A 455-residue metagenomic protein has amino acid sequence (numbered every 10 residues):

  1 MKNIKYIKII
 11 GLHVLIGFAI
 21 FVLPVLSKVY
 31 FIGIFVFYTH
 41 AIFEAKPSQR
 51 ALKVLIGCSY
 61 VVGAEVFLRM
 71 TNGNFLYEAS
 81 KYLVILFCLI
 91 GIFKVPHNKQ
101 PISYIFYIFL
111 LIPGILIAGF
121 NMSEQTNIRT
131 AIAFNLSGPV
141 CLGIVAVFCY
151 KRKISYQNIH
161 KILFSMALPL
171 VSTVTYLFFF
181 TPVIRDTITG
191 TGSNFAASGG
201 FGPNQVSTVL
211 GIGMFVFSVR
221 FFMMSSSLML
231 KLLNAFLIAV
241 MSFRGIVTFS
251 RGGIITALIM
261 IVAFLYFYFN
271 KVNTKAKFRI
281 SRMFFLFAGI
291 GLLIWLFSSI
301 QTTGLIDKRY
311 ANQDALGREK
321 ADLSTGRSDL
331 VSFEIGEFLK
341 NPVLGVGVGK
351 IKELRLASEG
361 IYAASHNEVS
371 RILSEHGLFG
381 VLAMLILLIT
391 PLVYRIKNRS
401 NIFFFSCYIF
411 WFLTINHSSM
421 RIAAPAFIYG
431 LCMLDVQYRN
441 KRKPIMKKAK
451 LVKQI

Functional and structural regions predicted by a protein language model:
M1-P96, G114-F120, F410: N-terminal signal-anchor transmembrane segment
A19-F31, L68-E78, T130-F134, F201-L210 (+3 more regions): Helix-loop-helix junctions and helix-breaking kinks within/between transmembrane helices of multi-pass membrane
L76-C88, P101-G119, E124-C149, F164-A167 (+1 more regions): Aromatic-anchored transmembrane helix interface
C141-A146, N158-T189, F201-N270: Alpha-helical transmembrane segments of multi-pass inner-membrane proteins
F178-P182, V247-T248, L265-L316, I335-K340: A membrane-periplasm/extracellular boundary helix in multi-pass inner-membrane enzymes that assemble envelope glycans
V262, S374-T414, R442: Hydrophobic transmembrane alpha-helices and their immediate junctions
N312-H376: Long extracytoplasmic/lumenal interhelical loops at the membrane interface of multi-pass membrane proteins
F404-T414, S419-I455: Transmembrane alpha-helices of multi-pass inner-membrane enzymes
